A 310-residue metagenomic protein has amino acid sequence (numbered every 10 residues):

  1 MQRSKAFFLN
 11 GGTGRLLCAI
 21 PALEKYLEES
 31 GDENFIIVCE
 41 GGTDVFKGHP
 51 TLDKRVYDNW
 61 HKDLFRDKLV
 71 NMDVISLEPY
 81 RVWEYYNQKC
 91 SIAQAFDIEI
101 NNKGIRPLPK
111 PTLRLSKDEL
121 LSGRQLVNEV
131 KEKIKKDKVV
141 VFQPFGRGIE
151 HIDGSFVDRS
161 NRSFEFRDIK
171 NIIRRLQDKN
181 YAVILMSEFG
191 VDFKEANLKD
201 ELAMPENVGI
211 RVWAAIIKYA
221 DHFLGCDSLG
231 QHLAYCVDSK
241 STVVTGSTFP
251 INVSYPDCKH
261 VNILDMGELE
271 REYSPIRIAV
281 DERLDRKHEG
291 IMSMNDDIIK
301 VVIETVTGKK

Functional and structural regions predicted by a protein language model:
M1-A93, A215, Q231-H232: Active-site and donor-binding regions of nucleotide-sugar-utilizing enzymes
S4-A6, V139, H222: Structural motif
F7, I36-I37, F142, L185 (+1 more regions): Structural beta-sheet core signal
L17, V157-I251: Donor-binding and catalytic core of enzymes assembling or modifying cell-surface/extracellular glycoconjugates
V38, D58, L77, M186 (+3 more regions): Generic beta-sheet signal
H49-H61, D67-V74, E195-N207, D257-M266: Active-site regions of enzymes building and remodeling cell-envelope glycoconjugates
E78-N87, S122-K194, S247, D257: Active-site donor-nucleotide binding/catalytic segment of nucleotide-sugar enzymes
R81-E129, D257-K310: Leloir-type glycosyltransferase catalytic cores
